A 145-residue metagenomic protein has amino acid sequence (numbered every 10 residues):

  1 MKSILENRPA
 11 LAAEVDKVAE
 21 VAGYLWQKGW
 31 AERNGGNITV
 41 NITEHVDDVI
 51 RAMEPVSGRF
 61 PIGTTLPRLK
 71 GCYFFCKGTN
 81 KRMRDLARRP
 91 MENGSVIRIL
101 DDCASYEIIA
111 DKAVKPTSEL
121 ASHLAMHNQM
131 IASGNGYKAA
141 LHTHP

Functional and structural regions predicted by a protein language model:
I4-R8, A12-S133: An anion-binding catalytic pocket shared by soluble metabolic enzymes
V40, H142-H144: Histidine-centered divalent metal-coordination motifs
F75, K138-H142: Short glycine-aspartate micro-motif
